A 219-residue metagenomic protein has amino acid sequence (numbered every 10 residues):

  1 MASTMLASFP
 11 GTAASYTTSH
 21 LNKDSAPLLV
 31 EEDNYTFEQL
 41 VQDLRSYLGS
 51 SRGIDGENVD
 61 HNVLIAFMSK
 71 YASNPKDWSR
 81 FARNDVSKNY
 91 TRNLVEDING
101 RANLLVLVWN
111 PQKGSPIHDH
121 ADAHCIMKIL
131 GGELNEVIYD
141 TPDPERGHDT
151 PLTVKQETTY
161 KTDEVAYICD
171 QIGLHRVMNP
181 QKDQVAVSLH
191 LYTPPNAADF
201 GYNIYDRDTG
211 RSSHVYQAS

Functional and structural regions predicted by a protein language model:
M1-K76: N-terminal leader/capping segments at the start of a protein or of a new domain
V86-P111: A short glycine-rich, His/Asp/Glu-containing loop-to-beta-strand
L105-H120, D170-I172: Conserved short histidine dyad/triad with adjacent acidic residue
P111, D122-D140: Glycine- and acidic-residue-biased ligand/ion/polar-headgroup-sensing regions
P116-H118, E136-V137, T158, I168 (+1 more regions): Short beta-strand His + acidic residue motifs that chelate non-heme Fe in jelly-roll/DSBH and cupin folds
I126, T141-L174, S213: Short acidic-glycine-tyrosine-enriched beta hairpin
I126-K128, D183-A198: A short hydrophobic beta-strand segment most commonly corresponding to one strand of the jelly-roll/cupin
P195-S219: Extended, aromatic/histidine-rich regions of cofactor-dependent oxidoreductases associated with respiratory
